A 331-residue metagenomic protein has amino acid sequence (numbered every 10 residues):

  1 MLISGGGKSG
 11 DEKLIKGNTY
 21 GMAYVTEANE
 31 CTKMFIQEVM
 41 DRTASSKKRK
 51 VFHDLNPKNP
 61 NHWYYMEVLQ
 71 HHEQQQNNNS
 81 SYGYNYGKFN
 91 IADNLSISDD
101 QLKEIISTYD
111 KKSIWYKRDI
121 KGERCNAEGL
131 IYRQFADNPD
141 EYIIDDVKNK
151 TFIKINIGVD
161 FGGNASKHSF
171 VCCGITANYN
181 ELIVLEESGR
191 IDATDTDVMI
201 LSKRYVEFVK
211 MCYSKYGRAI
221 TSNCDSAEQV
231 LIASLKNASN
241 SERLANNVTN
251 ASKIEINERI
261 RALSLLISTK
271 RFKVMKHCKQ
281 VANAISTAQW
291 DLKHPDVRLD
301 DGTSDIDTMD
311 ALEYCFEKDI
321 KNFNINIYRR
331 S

Functional and structural regions predicted by a protein language model:
M1-E38: Conserved RecA-like ASCE ATPase "motif II neighborhood" in helicase/translocase motors
S4-G5, V25-A28, D54-N56, V159-F161 (+3 more regions): Short His-Asn-centered micro-motif
E30-D110: ASCE P-loop NTPase helicase motor core
F35-R42, C172, S234-N237: A short acidic, amphipathic alpha-helical/loop segment
L95-G162: ATPase catalytic-site recognition across NTP-hydrolyzing enzymes
K167-G174: Short beta-strand scaffold segments in enzyme catalytic cores
E181-R298, N322-R329: Mg2+-dependent endonuclease catalytic cores in nucleic-acid-processing enzymes, primarily RNase H-like
L299-S331: Acidic, Mg2+-coordinating catalytic module of metal-dependent nucleases/exonucleases that use a two-metal-ion mechanism
